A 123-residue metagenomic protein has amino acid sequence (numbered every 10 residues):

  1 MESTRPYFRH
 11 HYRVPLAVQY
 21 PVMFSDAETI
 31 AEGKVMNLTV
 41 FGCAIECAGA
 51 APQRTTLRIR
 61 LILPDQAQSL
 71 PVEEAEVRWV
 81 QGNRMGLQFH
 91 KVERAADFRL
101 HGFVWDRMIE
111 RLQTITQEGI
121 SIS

Functional and structural regions predicted by a protein language model:
M1-L38, A48, W105-S123: N-terminal helix initiation/capping motif
Q19-F24, T55-Q68: Short conserved beta-strand and strand-loop elements enriched in small hydrophobics with frequent Asp/Gly
S25, V40, V80-R84: Short, conserved beta-turn/loop elements at beta-strand boundaries and strand-helix junctions
E32-G33, V72-R78: Short beta-strand-centered aromatic/proline hotspots
N37, V77-Q81, K91: A residue-level detector for short acidic-glycine micro-motifs
A44-C47, N83-K91, R99: Short, solvent-exposed secondary-structure boundary/capping segments
A95-V104: A short macromolecule-binding patch
